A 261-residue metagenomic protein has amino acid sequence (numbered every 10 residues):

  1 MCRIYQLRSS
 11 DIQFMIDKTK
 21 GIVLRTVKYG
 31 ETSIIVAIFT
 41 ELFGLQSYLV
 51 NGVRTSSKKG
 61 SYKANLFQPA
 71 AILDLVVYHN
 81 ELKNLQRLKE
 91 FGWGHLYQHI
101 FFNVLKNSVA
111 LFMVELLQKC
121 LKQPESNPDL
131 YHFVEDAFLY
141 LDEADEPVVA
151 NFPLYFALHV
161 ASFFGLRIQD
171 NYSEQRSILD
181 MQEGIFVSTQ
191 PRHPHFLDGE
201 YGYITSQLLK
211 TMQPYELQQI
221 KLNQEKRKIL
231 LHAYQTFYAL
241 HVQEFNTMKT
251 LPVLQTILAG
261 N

Functional and structural regions predicted by a protein language model:
S10-N261: Non-catalytic alpha-helical scaffolds and adjoining flexible linkers that form interface surfaces for assembly
